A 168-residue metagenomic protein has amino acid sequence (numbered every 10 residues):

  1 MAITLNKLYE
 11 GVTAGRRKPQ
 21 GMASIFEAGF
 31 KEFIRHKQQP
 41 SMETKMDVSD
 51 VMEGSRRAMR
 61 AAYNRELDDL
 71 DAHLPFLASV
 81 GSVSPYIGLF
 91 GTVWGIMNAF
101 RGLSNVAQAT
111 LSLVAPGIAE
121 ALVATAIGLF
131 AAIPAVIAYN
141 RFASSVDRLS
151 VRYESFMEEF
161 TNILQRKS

Functional and structural regions predicted by a protein language model:
M1-Y86, N98-T110, I137-S168: Predominantly long cytosolic amphipathic alpha-helical stalk/bundle segments
S79, T92, T125: Ser/Thr-centric signal marking residues that sit in or immediately flank functional binding/regulatory motifs
P85-G88, G128: Residue-level detector of functionally special positions within alpha-helical transmembrane segments of multi-pass
G91-W94, N98: Membrane-embedded alpha-helical transmembrane segments of multi-pass integral membrane proteins
A107-A121: Hydrophobic alpha-helical transmembrane segments and adjacent short intramembrane/lumenal linkers of inner/organellar
A121-A135: Hydrophobic alpha-helical transmembrane segments of polytopic membrane proteins
